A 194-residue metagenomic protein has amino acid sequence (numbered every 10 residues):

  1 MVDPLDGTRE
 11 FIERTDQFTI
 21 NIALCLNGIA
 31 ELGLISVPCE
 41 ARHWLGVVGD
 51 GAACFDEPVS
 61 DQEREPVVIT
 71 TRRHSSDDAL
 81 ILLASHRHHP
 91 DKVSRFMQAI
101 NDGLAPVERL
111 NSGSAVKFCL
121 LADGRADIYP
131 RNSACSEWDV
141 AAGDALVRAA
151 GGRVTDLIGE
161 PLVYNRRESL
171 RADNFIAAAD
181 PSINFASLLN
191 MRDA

Functional and structural regions predicted by a protein language model:
M1-D6, L26, I35, S60 (+3 more regions): N-terminal subdomain of lithium-sensitive/metallo-dependent phosphomonoesterases centered on the IMPase/IPPase/PAP
M1-E57: DPxDG-like acidic metal-binding loop motif
T8, V37, G46, L82 (+3 more regions): Residue-level signal for inorganic ion chemistry
E31, L80, D127: Conserved acidic residues
R64, R72, R95-G103, V116-A194: Oxyanion/phosphate-interacting regions
V67-V93, M97-S112: Short loop->beta-strand "edge-of-pocket" segments that line small-molecule binding or catalytic clefts across diverse
